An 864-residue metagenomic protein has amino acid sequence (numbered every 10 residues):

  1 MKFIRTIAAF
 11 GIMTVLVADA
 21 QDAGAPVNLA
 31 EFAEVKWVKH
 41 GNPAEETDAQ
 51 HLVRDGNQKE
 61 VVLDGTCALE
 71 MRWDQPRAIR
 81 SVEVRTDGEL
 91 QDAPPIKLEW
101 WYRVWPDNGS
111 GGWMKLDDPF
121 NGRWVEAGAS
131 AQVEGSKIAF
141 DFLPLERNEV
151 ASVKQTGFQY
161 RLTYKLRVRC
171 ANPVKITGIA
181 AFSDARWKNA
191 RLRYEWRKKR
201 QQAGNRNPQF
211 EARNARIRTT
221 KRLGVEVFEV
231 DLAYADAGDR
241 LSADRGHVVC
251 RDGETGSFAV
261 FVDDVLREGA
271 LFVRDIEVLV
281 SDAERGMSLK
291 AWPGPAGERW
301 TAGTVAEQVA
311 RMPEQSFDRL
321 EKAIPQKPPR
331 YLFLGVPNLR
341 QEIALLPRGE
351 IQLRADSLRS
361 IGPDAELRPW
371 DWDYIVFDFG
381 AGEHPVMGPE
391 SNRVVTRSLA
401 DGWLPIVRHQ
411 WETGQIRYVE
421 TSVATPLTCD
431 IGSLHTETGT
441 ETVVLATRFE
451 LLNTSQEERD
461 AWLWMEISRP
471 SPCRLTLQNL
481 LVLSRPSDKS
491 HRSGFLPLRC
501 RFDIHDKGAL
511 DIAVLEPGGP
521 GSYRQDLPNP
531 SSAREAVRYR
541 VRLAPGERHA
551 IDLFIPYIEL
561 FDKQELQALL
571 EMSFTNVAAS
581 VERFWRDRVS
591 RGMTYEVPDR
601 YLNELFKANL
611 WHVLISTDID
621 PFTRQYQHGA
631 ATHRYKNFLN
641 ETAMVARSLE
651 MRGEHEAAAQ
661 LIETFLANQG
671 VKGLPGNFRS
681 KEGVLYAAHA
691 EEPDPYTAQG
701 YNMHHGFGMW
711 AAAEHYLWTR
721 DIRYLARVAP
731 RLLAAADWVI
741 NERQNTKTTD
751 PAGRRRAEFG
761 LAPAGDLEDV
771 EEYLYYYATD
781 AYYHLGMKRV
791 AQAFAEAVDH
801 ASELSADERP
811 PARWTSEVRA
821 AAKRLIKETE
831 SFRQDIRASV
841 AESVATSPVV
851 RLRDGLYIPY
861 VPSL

Functional and structural regions predicted by a protein language model:
M1-R5: Positively charged n-region of N-terminal signal peptides that target proteins for export
T6-V15: Bacterial N-terminal signal peptides
Q21-S81, R85-W100, P106-Y160, V174-N189: Disordered, acidic Ser/Thr/Pro-rich linker "stalks" and the adjacent N-terminal cap of the next globular domain
L166-V174: Short beta-strand-plus-loop segments that form exposed binding edges in beta-rich domains
G178-Y601: Terminal accessory carbohydrate-recognition/targeting modules of carbohydrate-active enzymes
T438-T440, P530-F574, H628-R634, S680-F707 (+1 more regions): The feature captures the catalytic groove of carbohydrate-active enzymes
P497-I512, S590-L614, D618-P621, R652 (+4 more regions): Active-site acid/base region of carbohydrate-active enzymes
R524-R540, E547, A579-R727, A734 (+2 more regions): Substrate-binding groove/exosite segments of carbohydrate-active enzymes
